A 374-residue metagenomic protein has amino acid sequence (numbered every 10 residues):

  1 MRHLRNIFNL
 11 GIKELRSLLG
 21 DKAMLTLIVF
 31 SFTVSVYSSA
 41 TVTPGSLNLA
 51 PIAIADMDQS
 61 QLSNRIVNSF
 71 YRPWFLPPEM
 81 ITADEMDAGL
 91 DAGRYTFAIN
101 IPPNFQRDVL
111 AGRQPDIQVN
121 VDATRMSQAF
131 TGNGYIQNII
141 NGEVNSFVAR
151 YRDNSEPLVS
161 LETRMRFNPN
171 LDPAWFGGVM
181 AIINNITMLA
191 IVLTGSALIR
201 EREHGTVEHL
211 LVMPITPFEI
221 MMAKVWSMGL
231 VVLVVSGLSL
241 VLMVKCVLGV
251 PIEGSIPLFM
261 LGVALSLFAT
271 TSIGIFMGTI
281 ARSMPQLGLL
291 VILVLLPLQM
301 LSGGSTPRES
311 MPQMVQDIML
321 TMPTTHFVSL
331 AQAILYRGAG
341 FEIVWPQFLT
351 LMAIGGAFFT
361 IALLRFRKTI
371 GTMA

Functional and structural regions predicted by a protein language model:
M1-G11, L76, M314-T325, A374: Short, membrane-interfacial amphipathic segments enriched in basic
M1-W175, I343, K368: Extracytoplasmic/periplasmic domains immediately adjacent to an N-terminal transmembrane anchor in multi-pass membrane
R2, A197-I199, F276, L335 (+1 more regions): Junction motif at the cytosolic side of a transmembrane helix
F30, Y37-L47, A281-T321: Transmembrane helix segments
T33-V36, P217-V291, L296-Q299, E342-F348 (+1 more regions): Alpha-helical transmembrane segments and their short interhelical loops
D84, F167-L171, S302-F358: Membrane-interfacial helix-loop-helix junctions in multi-pass membrane proteins
A174, G178-G195: Long, hydrophobic alpha-helical segments
I191-M213, V225, I370: Transmembrane helix boundary and interhelical loop/hinge segments in multi-pass membrane proteins
